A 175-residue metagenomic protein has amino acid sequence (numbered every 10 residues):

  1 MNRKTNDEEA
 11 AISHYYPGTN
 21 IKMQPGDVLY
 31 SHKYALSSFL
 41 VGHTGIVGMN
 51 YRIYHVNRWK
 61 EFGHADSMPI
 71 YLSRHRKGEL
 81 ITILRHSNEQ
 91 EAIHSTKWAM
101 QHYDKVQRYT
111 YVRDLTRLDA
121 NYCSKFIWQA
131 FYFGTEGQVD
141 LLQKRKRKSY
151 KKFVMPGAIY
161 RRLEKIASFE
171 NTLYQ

Functional and structural regions predicted by a protein language model:
M1-E8, D114-Q175: Activation targets extended, charge/polar-rich intrinsically disordered C-terminal tails
M1-Q24: Protein maturation boundaries and topogenic segments
M23-H86, Y109-L118: Glycine-rich catalytic cores of cysteine/serine-nucleophile enzymes that process amide/ester linkages in cell-envelope
H55-V56, K60-G63, Q90, K105 (+1 more regions): Boundary regions of SH3-family modules and the immediately adjacent low-complexity/disordered segments in eukaryotic
D66-Q101, K152-P156, T172-Q175: Intrinsically disordered, low-complexity, charged/polar segments
E79-Q138: Long, low-complexity intrinsically disordered regions
